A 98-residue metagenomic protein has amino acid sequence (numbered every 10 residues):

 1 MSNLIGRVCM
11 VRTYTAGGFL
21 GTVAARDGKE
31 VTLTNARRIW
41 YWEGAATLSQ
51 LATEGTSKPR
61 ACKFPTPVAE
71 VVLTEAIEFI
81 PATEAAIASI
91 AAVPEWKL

Functional and structural regions predicted by a protein language model:
S2-L98: Conserved RNA-binding domains used in RNP assembly and mRNA/RNA metabolism
